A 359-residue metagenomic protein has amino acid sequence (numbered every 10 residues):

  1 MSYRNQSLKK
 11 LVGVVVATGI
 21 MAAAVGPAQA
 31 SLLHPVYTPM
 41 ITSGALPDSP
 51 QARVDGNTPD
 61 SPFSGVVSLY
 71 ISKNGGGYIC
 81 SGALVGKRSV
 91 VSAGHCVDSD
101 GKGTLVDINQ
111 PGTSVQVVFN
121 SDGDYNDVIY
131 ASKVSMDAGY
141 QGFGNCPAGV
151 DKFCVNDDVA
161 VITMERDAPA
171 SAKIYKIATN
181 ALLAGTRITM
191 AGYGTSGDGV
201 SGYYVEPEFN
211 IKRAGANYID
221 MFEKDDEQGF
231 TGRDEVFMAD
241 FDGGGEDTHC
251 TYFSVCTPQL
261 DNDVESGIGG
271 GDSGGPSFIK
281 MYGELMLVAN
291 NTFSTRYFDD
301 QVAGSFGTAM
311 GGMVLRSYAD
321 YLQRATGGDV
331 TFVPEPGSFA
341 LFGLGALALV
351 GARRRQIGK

Functional and structural regions predicted by a protein language model:
M1-L8, G358-K359: N-terminal secretory signal peptides that target proteins for export/translocation
G13-A23: Bacterial N-terminal signal peptides
V25-A30: Sec/Tat signal peptide C-region and signal peptidase I cleavage site
S31-D55, P59-P62, I79, A83-D98 (+5 more regions): C-terminal subregion of chymotrypsin/trypsin-like serine protease catalytic domains
S61-K73, M190: A short, Trp-centered hydrophobic/proline-enriched beta-strand micro-motif
K102-G194, D198-G202: Secretome/extracellular-domain signature
N156-V159, E165-E265: Chymotrypsin/trypsin-fold serine protease catalytic domain
E335-A352: A short, hydrophobic C-terminal helix/tail in secreted or cell-surface proteins
